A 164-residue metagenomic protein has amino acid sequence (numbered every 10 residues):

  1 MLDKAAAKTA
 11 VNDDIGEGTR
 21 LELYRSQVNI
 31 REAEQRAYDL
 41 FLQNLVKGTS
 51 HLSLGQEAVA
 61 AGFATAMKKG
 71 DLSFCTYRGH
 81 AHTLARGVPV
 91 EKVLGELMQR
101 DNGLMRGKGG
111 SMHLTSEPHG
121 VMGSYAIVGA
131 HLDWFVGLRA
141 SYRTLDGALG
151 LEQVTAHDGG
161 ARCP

Functional and structural regions predicted by a protein language model:
M1-K47, K69: Cofactor-/ligand-binding subdomain signature composed of acidic, glycine-rich, tryptophan-containing flexible loops
E32-D39, Q43-P164: Cofactor-binding active-site loop characterized by glycine-rich and histidine/acidic residues
